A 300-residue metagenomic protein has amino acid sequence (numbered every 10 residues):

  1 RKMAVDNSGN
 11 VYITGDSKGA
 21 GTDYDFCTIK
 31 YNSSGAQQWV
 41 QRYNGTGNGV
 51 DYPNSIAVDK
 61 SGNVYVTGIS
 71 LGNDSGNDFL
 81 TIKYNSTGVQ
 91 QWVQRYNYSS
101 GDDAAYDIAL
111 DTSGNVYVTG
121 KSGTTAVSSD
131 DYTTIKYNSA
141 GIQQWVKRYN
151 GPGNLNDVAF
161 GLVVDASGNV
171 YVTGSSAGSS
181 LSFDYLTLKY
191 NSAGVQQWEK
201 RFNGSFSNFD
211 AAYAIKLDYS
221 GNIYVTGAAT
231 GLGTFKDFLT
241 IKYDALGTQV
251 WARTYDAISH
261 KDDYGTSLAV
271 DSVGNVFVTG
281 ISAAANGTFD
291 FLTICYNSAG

Functional and structural regions predicted by a protein language model:
R1-G300: A sequence-level/structural motif corresponding to short, flexible coil/turn segments enriched in small polar residues
